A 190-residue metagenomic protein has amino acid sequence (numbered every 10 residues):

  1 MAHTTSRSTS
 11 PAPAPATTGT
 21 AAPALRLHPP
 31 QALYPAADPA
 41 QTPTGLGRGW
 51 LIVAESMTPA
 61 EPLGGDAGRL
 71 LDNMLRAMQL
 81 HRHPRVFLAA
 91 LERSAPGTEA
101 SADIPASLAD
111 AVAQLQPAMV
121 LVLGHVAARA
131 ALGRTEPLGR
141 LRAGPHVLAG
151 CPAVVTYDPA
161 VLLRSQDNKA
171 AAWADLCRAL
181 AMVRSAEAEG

Functional and structural regions predicted by a protein language model:
M1-G190: A polyanion-binding, active-site-adjacent surface
